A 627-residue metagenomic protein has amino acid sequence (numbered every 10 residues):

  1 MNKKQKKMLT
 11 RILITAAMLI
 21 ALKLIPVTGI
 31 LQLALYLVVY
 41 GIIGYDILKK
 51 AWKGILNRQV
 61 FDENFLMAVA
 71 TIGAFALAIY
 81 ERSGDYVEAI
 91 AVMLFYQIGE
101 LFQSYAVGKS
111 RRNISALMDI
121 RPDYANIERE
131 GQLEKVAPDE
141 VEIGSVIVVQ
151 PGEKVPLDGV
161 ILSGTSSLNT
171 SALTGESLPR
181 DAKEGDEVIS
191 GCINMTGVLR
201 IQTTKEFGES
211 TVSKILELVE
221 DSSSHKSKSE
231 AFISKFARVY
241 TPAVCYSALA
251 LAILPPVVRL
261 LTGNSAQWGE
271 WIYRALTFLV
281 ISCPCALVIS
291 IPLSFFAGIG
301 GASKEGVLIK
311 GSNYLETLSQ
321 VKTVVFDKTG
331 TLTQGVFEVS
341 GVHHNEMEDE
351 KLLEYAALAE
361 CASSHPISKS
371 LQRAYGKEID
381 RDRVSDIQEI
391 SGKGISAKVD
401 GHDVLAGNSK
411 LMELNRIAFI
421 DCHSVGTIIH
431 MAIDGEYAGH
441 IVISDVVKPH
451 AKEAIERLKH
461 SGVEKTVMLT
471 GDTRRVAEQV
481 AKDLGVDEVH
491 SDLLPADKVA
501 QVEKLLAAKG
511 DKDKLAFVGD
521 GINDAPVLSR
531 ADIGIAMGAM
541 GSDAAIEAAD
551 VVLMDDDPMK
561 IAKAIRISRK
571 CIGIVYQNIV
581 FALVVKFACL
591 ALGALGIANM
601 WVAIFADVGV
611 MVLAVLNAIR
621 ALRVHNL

Functional and structural regions predicted by a protein language model:
N2-Y124, K226, K235, P242 (+1 more regions): Transmembrane helix-loop-helix hairpins at the membrane interface
A17-A34, G41, K53-N64, A68-A89 (+3 more regions): Helix-interface capping motifs at the ends of transmembrane segments in multi-pass membrane proteins
E63-T71, L173, Y273, C283-A359 (+1 more regions): Conserved catalytic phosphorylation-site environment of P-type ATPases
F65-L66, A91-P151, A182, I309 (+5 more regions): Juxtamembrane coupling segments of multi-pass membrane pumps/enzymes
A116-E209, N313-A356, K398-V399: Conserved cytosolic catalytic loops of P-type ATPases
S247, K509-K512, A549, M554-L627: Membrane-embedded transport module
V339-K465, R474, D483-V502: P-type ATPase nucleotide-binding
V399-G401, T427, I433-Q577: Conserved ATP-binding TGD loop and adjacent catalytic N/P-domain core of P-type ATPases
